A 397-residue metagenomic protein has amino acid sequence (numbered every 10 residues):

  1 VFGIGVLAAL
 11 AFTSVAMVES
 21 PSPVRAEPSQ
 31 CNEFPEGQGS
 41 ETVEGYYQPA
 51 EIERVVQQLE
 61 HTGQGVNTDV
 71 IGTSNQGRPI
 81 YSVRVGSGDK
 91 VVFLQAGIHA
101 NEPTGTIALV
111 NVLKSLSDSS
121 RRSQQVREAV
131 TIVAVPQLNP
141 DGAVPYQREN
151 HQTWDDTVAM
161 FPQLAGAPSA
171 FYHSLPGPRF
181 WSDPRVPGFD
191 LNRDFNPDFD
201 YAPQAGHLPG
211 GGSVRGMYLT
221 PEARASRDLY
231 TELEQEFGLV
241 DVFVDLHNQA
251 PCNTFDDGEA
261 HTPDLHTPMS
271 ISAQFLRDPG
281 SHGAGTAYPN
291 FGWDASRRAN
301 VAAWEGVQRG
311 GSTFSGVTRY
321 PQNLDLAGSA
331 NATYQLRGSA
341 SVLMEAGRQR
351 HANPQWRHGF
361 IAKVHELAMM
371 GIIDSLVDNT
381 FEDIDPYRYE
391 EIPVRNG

Functional and structural regions predicted by a protein language model:
V1, E27-Y47, A205-G397: C-terminal accessory segments enriched in acidic
V1-S22: Secretory targeting and sorting signals
V24-Q76: Short glycine- and acidic-rich boundary segments immediately preceding or forming the N-terminal edge of structured
D69, S74, Y81-G86, L109-N111: Zymogen propeptides
V70, Y81-V83, V91-Q95, V133-P136 (+5 more regions): Structural recognition of the beta-strand scaffold that forms the well-ordered cores of secreted hydrolase catalytic
R84-G86, W181-P184, F199, T333-S339: Short glycine/proline-enriched loop/turn "hinge" motifs that connect secondary-structure elements and lie
S87-L116, A295, A299: Enzymes and membrane/adaptor proteins characterized by extended Gly/Ser/Thr/Asp/Glu-rich, aromatic-dotted
D89, T104, N111, S117-T286: Active-site/substrate-binding loop(s) of hydrolase catalytic cores
